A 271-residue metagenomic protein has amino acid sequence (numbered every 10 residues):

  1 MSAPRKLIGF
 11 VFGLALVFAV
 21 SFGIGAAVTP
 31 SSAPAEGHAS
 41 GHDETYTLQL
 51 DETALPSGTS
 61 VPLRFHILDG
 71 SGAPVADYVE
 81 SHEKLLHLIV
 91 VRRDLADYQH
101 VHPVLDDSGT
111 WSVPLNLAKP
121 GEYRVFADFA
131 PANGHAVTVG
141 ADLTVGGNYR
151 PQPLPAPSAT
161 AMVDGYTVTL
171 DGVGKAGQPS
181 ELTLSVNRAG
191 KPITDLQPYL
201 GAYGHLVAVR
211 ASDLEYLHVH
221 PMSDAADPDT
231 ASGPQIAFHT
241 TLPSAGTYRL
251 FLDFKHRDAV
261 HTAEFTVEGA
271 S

Functional and structural regions predicted by a protein language model:
S2-S271: Intrinsically disordered, low-complexity terminal tails/loops enriched in metal-binding residues
